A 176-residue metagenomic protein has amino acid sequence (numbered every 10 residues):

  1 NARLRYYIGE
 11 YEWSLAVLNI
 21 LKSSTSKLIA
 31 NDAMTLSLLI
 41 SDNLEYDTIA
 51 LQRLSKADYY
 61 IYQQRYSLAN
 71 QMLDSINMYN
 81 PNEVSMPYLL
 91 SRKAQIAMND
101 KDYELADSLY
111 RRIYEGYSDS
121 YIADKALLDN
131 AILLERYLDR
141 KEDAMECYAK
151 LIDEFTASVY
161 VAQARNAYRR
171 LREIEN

Functional and structural regions predicted by a protein language model:
N1-N176: Acidic, polar-rich low-complexity tracts and alpha-helical solenoid repeat scaffolds
